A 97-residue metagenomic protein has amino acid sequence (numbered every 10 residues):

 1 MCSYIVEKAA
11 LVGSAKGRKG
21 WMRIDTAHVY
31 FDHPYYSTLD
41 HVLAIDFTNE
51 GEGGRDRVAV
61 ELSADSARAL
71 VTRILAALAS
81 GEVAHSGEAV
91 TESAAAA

Functional and structural regions predicted by a protein language model:
M1-A97: Positively charged, low-complexity terminal tracts and the immediately adjacent first secondary-structure elements
